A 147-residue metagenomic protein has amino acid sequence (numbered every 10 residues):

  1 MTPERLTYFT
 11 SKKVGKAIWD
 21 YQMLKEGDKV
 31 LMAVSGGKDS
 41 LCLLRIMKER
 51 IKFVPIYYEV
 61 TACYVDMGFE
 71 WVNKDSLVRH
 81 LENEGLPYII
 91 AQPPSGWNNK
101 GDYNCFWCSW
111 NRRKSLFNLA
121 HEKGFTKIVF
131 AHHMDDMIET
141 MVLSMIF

Functional and structural regions predicted by a protein language model:
T2-F147: ATP-dependent adenylation/nucleotidyltransferase module used to activate substrates
